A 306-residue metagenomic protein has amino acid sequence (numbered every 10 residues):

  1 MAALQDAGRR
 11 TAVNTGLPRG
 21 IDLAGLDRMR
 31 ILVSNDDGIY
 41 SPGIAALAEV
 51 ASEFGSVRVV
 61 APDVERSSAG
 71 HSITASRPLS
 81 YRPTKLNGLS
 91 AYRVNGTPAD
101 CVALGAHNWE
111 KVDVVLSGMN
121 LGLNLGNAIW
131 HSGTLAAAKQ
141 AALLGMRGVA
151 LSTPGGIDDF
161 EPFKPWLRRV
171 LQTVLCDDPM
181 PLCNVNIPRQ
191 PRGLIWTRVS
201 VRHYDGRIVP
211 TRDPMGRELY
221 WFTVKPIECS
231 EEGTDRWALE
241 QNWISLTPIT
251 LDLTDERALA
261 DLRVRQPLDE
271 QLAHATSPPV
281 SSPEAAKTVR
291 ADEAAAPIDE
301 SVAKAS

Functional and structural regions predicted by a protein language model:
A2, T15-G16, A295: Short, low-complexity intrinsically disordered segments enriched in A/P/G/S/L with frequent Arg, especially at protein
I21-D22, L26-D27, I31-S34, S41-K111: A cross-family phosphate/adenosyl-ligand binding-site feature
S34, V60-P62, S117-N120, L151-S152 (+2 more regions): Short beta-strand segments
D37, E65, T97-P98, N120-L123 (+1 more regions): Short glycine-rich anion-binding loops that position phosphate/pyrophosphate groups of nucleotides and phosphorylated
L123-S132: Glycine/threonine-rich flexible loop motifs
A137-A141: Hydrophobic/aromatic ligand-binding patch that stacks against planar heteroaromatic rings of cofactors or nucleotides
A142-F163: Glycine-rich phosphate/pyrophosphate-binding loops and their adjacent beta-strand/loop elements at enzyme active sites
P162-E293, P297-S306: Electrostatically charged, flexible surface regions
